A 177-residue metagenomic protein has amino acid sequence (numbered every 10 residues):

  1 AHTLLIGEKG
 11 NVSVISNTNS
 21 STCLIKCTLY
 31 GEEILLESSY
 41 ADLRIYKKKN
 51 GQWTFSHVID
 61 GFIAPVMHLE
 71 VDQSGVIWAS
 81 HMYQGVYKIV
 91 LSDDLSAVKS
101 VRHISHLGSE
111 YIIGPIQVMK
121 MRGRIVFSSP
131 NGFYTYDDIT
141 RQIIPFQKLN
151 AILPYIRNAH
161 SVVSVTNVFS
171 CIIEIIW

Functional and structural regions predicted by a protein language model:
A1-W177: Carboxylate-rich, polar loop motifs that coordinate divalent cations or form catalytic acidic clusters
